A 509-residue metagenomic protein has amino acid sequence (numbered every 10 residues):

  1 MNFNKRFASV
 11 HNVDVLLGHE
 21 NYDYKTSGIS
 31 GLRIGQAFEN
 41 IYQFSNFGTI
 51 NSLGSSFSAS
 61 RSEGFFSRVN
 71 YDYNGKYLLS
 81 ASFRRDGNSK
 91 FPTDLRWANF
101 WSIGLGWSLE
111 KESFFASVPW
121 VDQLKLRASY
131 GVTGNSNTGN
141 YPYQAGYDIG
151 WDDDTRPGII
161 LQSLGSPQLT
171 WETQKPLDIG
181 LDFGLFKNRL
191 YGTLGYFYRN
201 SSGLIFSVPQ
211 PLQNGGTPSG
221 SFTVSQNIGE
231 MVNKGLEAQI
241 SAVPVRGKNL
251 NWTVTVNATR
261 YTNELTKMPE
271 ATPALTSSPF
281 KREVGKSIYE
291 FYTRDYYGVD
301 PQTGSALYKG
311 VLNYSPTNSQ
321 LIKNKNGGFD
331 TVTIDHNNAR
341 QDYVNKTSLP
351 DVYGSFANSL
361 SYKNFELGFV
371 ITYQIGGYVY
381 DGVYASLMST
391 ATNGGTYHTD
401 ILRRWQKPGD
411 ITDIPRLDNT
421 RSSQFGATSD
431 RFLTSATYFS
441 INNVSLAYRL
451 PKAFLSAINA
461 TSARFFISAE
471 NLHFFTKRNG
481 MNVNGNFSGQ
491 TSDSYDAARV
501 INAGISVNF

Functional and structural regions predicted by a protein language model:
N2, E110, N345, L349-D351: Active-site loop/lid in soluble adenylation, ligation, and acyl-transfer enzymes
N2-I288, T428-F509: Extracellular/periplasmic, surface-exposed regions of secreted and cell-surface proteins
F44, T331-D335, T420-S422: Short, positively charged
N88, Q374-R464, A469: Extracytoplasmic gating/loop element in the C-terminal half of outer-membrane beta-barrel translocons and assembly
Q226, V232, V245-S348, M388: Conserved small-residue
N338-R340, V352-Y353, F365, Q424-F432: Short, flexible active-site loops
T347-Y380: Glycine-rich, aromatic-lined ligand/substrate-binding cores of catalytic and carbohydrate-binding domains
